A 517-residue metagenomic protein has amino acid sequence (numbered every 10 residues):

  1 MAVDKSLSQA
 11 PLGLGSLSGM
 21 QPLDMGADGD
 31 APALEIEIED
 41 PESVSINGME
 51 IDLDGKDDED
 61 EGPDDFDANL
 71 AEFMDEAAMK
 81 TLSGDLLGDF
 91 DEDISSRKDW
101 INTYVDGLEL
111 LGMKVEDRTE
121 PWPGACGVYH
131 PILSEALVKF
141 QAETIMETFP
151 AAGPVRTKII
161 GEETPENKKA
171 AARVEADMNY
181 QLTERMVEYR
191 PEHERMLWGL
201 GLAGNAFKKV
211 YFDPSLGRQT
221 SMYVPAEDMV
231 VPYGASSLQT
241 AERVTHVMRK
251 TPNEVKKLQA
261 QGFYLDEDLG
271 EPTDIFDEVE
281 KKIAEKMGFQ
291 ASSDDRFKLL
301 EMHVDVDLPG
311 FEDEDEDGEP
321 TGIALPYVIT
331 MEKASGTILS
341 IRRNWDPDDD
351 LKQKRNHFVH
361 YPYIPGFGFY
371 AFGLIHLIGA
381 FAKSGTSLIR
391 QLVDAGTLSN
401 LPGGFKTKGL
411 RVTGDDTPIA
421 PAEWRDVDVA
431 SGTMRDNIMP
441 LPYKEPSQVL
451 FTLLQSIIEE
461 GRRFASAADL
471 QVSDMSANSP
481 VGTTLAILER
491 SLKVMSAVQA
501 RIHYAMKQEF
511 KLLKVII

Functional and structural regions predicted by a protein language model:
A2-W345, T413-G414, P446-V449, L453-S456: Extended, helix-rich architectural segments
L133-Y180, F212, K333-Y370, V393 (+2 more regions): Long amphipathic alpha-helical segments
S221, S292, N356-V359, H376 (+2 more regions): Structural motif
G373: Cys/His-rich Zn2+-binding cysteine-cluster or related metal-binding knuckle/ribbon modules and their
L388-Q391: Low-complexity, glycine- and small/polar-enriched segments
